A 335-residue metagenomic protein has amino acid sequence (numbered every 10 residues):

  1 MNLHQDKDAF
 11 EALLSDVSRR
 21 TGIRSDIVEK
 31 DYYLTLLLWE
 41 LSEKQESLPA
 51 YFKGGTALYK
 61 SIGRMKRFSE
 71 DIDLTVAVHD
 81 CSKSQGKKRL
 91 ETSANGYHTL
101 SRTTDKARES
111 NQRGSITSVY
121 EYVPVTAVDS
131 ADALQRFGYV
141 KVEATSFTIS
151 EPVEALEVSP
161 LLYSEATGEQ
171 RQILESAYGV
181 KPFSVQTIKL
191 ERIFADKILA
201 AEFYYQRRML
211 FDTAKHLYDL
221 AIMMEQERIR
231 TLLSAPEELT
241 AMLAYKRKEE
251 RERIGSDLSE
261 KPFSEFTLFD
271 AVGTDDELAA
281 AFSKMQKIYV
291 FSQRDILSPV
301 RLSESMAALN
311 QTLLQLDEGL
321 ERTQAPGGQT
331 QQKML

Functional and structural regions predicted by a protein language model:
M1-A50, K60-K66, V76-L335: Structured mid-to-C-terminal alpha-helical surface segments
F52-T56: Glycine-rich beta-strand-to-loop/alpha-helix junction loops that act as flexible
